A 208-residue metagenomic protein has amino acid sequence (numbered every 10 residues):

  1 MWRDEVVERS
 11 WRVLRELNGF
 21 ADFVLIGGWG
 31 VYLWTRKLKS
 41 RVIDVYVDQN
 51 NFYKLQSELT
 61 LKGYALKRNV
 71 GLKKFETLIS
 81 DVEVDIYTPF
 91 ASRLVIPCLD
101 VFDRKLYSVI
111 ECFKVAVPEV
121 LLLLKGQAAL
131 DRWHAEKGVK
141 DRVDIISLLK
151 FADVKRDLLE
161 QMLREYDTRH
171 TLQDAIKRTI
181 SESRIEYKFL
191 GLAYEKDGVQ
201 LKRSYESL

Functional and structural regions predicted by a protein language model:
M1-L208: Compositionally biased terminal segments of proteins
